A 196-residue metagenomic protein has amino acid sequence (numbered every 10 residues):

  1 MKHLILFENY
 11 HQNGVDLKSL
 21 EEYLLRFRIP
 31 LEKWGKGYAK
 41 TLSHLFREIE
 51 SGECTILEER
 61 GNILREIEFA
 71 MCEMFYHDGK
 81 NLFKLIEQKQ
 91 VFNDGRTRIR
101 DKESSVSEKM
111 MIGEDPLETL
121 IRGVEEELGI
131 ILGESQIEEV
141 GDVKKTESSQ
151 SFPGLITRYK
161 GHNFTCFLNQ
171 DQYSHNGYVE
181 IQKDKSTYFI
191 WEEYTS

Functional and structural regions predicted by a protein language model:
K2-S196: N-terminal leader/linker segments that precede catalytic domains of diphosphate-processing enzymes
